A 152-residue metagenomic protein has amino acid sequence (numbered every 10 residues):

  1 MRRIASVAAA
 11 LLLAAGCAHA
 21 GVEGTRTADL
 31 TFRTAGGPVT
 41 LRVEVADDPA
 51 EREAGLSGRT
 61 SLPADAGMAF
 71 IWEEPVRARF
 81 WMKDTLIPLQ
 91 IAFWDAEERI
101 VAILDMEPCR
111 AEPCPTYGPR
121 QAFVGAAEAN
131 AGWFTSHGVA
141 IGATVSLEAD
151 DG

Functional and structural regions predicted by a protein language model:
M1-V7: Bacterial N-terminal signal peptides that target proteins for export
V7-A8, A18-A20: Cleavable N-terminal signal peptides
A10-L12, S146: Acidic/proline-rich low-complexity IDRs
A14-G16: C-terminal motif of bacterial Sec signal peptides marking the signal peptidase cleavage site
A20-G152: Compact, glycine-rich, soluble single-domain proteins
